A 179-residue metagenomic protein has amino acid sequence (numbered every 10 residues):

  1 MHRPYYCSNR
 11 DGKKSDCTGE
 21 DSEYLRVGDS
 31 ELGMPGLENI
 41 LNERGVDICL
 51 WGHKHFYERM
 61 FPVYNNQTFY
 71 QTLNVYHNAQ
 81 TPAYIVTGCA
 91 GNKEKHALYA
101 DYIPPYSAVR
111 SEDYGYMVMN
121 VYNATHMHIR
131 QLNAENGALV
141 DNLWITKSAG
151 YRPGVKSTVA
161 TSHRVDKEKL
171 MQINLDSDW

Functional and structural regions predicted by a protein language model:
M1-L50, K54-W179: Metal-dependent phosphoesterase/phosphodiesterase active-site architecture
